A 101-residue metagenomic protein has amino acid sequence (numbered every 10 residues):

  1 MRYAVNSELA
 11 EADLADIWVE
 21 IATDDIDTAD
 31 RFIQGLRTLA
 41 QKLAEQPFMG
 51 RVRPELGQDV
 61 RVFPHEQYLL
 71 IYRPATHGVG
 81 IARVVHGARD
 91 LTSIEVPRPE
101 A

Functional and structural regions predicted by a protein language model:
M1-R31: Arg/Lys-rich, positively charged N-terminal/basic patches that mediate binding to nucleic acids
E8, A40, L91-T92: Short linear/disordered segments characteristic of secreted peptide precursors and small low-complexity proteins
D30-R31, R51-R53, S93-I94: Short, hydrophobic secondary-structure boundary micro-motifs
Q41-E45: Short proline/glycine- and basic residue-enriched helix-capping loop/turn segments at helix->loop/beta transitions
F48-H77: Basic/aromatic recognition patch in beta-strand/loop cores that engages polyanionic ligands
Y68, R73-A101: Enriched for short, Lys/Arg-rich terminal
